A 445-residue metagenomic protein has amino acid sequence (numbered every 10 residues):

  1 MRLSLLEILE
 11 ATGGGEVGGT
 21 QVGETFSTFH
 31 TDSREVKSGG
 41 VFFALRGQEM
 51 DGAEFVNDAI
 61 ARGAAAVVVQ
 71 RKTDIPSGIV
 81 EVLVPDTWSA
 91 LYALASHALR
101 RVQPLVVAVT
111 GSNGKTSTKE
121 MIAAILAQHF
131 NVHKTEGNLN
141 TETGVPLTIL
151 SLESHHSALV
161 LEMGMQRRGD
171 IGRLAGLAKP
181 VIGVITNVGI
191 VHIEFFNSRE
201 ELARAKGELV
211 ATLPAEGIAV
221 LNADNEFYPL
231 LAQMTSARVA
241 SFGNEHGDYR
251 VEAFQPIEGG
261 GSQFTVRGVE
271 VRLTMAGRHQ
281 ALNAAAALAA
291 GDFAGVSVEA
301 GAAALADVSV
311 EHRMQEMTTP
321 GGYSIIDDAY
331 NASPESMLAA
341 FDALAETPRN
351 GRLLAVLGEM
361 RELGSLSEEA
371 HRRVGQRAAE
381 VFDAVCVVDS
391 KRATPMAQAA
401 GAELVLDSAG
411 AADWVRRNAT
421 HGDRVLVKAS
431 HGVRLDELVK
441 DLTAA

Functional and structural regions predicted by a protein language model:
R2-T110, S117-Q128, T143, L150 (+5 more regions): Short, basic phosphate-binding NTP loop
I8, G40, A59, L94 (+14 more regions): Residue-level signal for inorganic ion chemistry
L9-E10, W88-A223, F227-T235, R267 (+2 more regions): Phosphate-binding loop of NTP-binding sites
G47-E49, T73, M165-R168, G189-V191 (+6 more regions): Short glycine-rich anion-binding loops that position phosphate/pyrophosphate groups of nucleotides and phosphorylated
G47-M50, V310, A329-L404, S430: Active-site beta-alpha connecting loops in nucleotide-dependent enzymes
V56, I171, K206, F341 (+1 more regions): Generic hydrophobic/aromatic pocket-lining and core-packing "Φ" positions
K72-G78, I182-S324, R349-G351, Q376-A379 (+2 more regions): Acidic, Mg2+-coordinating active-site environments of NTP-dependent enzymes
V109, E311-Q315, G432, D436-K440 (+1 more regions): ATP-dependent carboxylate/acyl-activation modules
